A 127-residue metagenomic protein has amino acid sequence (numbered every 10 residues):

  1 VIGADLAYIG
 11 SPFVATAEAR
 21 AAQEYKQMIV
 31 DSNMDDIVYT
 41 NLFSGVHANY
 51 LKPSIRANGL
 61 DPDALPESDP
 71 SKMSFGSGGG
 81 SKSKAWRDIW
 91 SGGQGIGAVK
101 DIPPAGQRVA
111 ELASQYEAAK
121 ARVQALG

Functional and structural regions predicted by a protein language model:
V1-G127: Conserved active-site-proximal phosphate/metal-binding subdomains
